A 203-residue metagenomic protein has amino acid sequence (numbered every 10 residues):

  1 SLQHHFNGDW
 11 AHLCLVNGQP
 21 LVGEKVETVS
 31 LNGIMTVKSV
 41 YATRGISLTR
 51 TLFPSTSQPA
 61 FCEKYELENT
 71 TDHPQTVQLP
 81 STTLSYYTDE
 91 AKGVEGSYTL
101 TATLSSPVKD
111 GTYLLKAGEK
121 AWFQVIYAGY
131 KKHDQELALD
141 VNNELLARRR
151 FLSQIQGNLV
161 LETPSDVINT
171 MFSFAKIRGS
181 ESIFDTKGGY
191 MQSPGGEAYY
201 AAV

Functional and structural regions predicted by a protein language model:
S1-V40, Y113-A117, A147-V160, P164: An extended acidic
H12, V37-S39, R50, E63-Y65 (+1 more regions): Polar/charged side chains located within well-ordered beta-strands of beta-rich proteins
L13-L15, V125, A175: Short conserved aromatic/hydrophobic patches within beta-strands of well-structured domains
K25, T49-L52, K64, D110-T112 (+1 more regions): Generic recognition of flexible, low-complexity loop/linker segments
S30-N32, Q58-A60, A201-V203: Short, surface-exposed loop/turn motifs at beta-strand boundaries within globular domains
L31-S57: Low-complexity, acidic Ser/Thr/Pro/Gly-rich terminal tails and inter-domain linkers that flank the onset of structured
F53-V160: Extended acidic/polar, glycine-enriched regions that form or flank non-catalytic beta-rich accessory modules
S153-V203: Substrate-binding groove/exosite segments of carbohydrate-active enzymes
